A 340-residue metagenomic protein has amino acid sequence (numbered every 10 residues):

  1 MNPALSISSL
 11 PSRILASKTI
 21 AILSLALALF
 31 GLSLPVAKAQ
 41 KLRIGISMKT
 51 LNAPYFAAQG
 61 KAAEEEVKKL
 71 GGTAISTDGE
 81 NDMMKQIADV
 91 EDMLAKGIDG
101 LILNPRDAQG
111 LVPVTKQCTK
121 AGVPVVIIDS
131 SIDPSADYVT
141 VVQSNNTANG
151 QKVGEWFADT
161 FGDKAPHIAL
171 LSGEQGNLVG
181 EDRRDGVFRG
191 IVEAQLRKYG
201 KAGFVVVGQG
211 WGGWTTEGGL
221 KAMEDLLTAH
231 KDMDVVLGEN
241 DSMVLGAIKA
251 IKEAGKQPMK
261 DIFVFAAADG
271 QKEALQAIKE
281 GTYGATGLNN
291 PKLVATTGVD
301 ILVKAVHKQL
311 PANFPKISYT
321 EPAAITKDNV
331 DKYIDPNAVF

Functional and structural regions predicted by a protein language model:
M1-A16: N-terminal secretory signal peptides that target proteins for export/translocation
I7-S8, G31, K120: Generic N-terminal simple sequence motifs
I14, L34-A37: Glycine-centered signal
K18-L32: Bacterial N-terminal signal peptides
A37-F340: A residue-level marker of the well-folded mature domains of exported/periplasmic proteins
